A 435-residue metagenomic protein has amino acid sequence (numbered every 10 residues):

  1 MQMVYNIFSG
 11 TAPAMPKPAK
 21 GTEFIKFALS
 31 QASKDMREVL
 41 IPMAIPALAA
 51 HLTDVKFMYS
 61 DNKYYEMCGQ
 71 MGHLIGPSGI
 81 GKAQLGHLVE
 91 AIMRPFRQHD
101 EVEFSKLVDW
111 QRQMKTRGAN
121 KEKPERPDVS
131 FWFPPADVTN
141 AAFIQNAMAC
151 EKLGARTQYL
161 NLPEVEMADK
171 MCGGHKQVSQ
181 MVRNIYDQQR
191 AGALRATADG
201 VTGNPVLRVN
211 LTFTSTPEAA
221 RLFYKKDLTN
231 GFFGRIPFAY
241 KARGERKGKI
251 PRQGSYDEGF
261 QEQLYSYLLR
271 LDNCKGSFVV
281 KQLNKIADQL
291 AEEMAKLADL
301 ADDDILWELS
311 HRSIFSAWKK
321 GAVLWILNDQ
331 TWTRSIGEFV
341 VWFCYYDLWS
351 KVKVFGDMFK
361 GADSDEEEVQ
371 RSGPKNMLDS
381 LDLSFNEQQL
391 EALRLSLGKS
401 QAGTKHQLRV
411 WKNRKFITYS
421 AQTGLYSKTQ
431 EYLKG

Functional and structural regions predicted by a protein language model:
M1-G435: Phosphate-handling catalytic cores of nucleic-acid transaction enzymes
